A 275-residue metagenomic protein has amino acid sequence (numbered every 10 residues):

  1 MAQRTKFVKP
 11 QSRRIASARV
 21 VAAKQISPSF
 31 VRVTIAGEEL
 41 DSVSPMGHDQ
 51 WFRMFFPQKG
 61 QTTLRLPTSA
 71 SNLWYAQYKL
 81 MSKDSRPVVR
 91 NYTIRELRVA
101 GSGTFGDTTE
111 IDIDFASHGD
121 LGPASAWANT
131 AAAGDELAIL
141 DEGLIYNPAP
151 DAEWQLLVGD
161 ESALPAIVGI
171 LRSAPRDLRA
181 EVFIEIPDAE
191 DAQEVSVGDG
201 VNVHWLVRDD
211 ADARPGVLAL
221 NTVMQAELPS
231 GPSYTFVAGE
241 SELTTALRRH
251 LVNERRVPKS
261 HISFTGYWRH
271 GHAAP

Functional and structural regions predicted by a protein language model:
M1-P275: Extended, composition-driven regions rather than compact fold-specific motifs
